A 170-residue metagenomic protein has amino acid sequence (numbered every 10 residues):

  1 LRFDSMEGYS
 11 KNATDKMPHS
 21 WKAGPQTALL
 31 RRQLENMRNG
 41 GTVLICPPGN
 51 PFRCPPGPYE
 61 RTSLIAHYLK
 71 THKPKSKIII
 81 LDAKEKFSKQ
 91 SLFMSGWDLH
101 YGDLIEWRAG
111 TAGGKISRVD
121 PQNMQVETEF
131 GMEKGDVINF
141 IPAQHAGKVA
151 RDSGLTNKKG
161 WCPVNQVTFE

Functional and structural regions predicted by a protein language model:
R2-M6, S10-M37, K134-E170: FAD-site-proximal beta/loop scaffold in flavoenzymes
F3-N12, C54-P58, Q90-S91: Short, conserved acidic/polar surface loops in the N-terminal third of protein domains
P18, C46-R53, L81, E85: Conserved short-loop catalytic and cofactor-binding motifs
A23-S76: Rossmann-like NAD(P)H-binding beta-loop-alpha module
H67-Q166: A Rossmann-like FAD-binding core segment of flavoenzymes
